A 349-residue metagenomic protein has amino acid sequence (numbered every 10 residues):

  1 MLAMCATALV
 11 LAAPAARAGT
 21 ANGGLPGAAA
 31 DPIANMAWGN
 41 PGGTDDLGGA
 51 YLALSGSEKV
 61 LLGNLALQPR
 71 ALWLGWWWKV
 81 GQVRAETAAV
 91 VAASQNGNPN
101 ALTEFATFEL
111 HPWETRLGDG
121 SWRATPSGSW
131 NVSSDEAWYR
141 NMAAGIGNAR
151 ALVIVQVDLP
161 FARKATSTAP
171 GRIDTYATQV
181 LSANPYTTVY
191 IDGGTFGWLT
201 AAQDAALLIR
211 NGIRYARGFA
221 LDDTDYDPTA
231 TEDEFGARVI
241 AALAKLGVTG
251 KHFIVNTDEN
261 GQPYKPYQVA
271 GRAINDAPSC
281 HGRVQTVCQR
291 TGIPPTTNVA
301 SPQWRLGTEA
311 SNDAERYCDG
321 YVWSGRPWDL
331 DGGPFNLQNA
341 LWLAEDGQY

Functional and structural regions predicted by a protein language model:
M1-G19: Secretory targeting and sorting signals
G24-A66, V180-S182, F196-L341: Surface-exposed substrate-engagement region within the catalytic domains of secreted or surface-exposed extracellular
P26-G145, G325-Q348: N-terminal carbohydrate-binding/catalytic regions of secreted carbohydrate-active enzymes
W77-A85, A162-A169, F196-A201, T224-T231: Acidic-and-aromatic substrate-binding clefts and catalytic sites of carbohydrate-active enzymes
A93-N98, N141-A151, A177-V189, A242-G250 (+1 more regions): A structural motif corresponding to the C-terminal end of an alpha-helix and its immediate exit/capping segment
T103, I191, N256: Conserved, mostly hydrophobic/aromatic
T107-H111, I154-L159: Short glycine-enriched loops at secondary-structure junctions
A124-A151, V157-T187, G193-T195, L199-A206: Active-site cleft segment of glycoside hydrolase catalytic domains centered on the general acid/base Glu
